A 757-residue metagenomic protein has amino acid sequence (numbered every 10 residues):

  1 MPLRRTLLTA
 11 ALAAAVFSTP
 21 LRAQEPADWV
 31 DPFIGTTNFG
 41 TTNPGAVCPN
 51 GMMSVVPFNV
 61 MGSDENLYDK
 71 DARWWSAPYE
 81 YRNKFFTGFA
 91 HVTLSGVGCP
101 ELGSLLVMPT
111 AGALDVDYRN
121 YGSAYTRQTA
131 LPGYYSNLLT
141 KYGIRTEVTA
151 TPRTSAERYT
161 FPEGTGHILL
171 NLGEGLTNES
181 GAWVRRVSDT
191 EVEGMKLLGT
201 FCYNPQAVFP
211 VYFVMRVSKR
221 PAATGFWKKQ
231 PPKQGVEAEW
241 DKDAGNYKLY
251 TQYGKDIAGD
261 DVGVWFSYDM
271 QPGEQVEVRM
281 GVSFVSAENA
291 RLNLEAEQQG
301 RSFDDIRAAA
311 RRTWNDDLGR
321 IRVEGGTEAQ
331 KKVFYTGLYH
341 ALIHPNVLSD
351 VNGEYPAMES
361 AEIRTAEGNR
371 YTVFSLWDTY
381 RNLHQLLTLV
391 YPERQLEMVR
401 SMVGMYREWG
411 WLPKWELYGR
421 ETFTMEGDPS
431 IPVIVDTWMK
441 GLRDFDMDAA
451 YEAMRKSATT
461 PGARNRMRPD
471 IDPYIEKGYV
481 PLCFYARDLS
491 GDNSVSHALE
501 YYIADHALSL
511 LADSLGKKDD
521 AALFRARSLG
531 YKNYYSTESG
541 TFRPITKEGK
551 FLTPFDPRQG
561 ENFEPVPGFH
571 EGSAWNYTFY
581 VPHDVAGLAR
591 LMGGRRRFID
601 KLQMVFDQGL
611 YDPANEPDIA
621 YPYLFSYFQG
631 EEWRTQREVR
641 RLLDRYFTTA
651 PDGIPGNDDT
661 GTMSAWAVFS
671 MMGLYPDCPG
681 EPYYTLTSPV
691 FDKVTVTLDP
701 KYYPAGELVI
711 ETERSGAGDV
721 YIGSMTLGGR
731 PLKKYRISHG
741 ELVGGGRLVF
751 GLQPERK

Functional and structural regions predicted by a protein language model:
M1-Q24: Bacterial Sec-dependent N-terminal signal peptides
Q24-H384, T388-P432, W438-L499, A507 (+9 more regions): Accessory carbohydrate-recognition regions in carbohydrate-active enzymes
A504: ATP-dependent phospho-/nucleotidyl transfer catalytic cores
I545: Active-site and channel-lining beta-strand-loop segments that bind or position nucleotide-derived/phosphorylated
L708-R714: Beta-strand-rich recognition domains
